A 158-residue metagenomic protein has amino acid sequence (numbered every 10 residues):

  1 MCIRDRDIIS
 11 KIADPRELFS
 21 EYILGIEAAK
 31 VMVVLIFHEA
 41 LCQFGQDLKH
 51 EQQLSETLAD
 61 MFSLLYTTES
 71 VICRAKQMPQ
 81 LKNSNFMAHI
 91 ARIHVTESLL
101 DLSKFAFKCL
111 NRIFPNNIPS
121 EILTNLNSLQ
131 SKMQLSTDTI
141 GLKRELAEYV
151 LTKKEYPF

Functional and structural regions predicted by a protein language model:
R4-F158: Flavin-dependent oxidoreductase catalytic core characteristic of acyl-CoA dehydrogenase/oxidase-like enzymes
